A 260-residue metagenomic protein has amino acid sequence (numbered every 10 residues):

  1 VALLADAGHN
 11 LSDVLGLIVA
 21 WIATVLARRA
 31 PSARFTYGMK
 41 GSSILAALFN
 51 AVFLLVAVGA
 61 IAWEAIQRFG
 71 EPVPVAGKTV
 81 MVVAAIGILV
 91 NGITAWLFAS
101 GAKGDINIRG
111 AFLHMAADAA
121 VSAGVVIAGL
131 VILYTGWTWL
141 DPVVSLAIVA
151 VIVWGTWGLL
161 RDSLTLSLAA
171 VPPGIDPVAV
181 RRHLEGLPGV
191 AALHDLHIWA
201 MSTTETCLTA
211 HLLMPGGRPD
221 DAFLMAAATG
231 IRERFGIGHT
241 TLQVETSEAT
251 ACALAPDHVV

Functional and structural regions predicted by a protein language model:
A2-G8, S12, G16-V260: Alpha-helical transmembrane segments and adjacent TM-loop junctions that form the membrane-embedded core of multi-pass
